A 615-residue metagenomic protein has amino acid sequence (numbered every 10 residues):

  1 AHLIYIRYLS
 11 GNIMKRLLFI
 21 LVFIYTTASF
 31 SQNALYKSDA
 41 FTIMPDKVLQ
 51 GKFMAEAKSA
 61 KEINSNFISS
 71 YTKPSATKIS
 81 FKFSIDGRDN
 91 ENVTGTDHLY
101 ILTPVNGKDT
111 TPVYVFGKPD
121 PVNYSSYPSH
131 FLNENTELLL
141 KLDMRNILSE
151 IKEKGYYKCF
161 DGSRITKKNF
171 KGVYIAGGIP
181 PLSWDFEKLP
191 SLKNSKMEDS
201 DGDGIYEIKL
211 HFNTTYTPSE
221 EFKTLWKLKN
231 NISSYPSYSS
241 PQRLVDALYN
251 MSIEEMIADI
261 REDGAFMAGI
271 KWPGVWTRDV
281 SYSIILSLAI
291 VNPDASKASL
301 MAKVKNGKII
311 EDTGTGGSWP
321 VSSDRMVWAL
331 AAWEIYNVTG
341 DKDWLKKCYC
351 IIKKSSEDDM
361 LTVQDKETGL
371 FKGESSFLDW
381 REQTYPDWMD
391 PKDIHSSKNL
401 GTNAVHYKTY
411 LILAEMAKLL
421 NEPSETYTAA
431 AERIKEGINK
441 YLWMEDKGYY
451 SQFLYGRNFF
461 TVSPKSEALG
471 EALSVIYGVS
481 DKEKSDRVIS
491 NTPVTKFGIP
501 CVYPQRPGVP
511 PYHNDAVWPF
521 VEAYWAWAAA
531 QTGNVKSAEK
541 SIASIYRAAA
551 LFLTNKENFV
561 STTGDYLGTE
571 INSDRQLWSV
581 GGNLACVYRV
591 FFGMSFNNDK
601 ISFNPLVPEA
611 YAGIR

Functional and structural regions predicted by a protein language model:
A1-A34: Bacterial Sec-dependent N-terminal signal peptides
L21, Y235-G274, A295-W319, Q364-K398 (+3 more regions): Extended glycan-interaction surfaces of carbohydrate-active proteins
Q32-K78, I85-P104, Y156-T214: Aromatic-rich carbohydrate-binding modules that target alpha-glucans
Y216-P273, N337, K342-W344, Y349 (+2 more regions): Acidic/polar, glycine-enriched structural segments that form the non-catalytic walls/loops of the carbohydrate-binding
Y235-D246, S287-L300, I335-K353, E367 (+4 more regions): Structural helix-adjacent loops and short alpha-helical linkers that scaffold large soluble proteins
G274-V280, I284-S375, D379, N399-Y407 (+5 more regions): Aromatic-rich carbohydrate-recognition surfaces in CAZymes
L400-L442, D446: Active-site neighborhood of glycoside hydrolase catalytic domains
T495, Y524, A528-R615: Non-catalytic C-terminal accessory modules of carbohydrate-active enzymes
